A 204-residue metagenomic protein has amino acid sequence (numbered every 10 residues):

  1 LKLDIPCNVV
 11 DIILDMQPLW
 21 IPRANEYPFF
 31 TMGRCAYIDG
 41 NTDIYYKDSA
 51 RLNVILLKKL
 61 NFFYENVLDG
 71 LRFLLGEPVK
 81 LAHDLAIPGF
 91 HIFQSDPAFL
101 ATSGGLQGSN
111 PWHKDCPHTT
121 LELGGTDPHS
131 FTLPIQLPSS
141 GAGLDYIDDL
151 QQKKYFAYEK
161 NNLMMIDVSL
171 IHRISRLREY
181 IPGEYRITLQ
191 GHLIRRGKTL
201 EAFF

Functional and structural regions predicted by a protein language model:
L1-V54, K58: N-terminal auxiliary "cap/dimerization" subdomain that precedes the catalytic jelly-roll/cupin core of mononuclear
K2-P6, S95, P117, Q136-P138 (+2 more regions): Short, solvent-exposed loop/turn segments at secondary-structure junctions
V9-W20, F63-V79, R178, L193: Hydrophobic, Leu/Ile/Phe/Ala-enriched alpha-helical segments that form helix-helix packing faces
P22, L71-K80, P97-F99, T132-P134 (+2 more regions): Intrinsically disordered, low-complexity boundary segments flanking structured domains
D39-A101: Signature of the catalytic double-stranded beta-helix
A86-P88, S95-E159, L163: Catalytic core of non-heme Fe(II) oxygenases with the double-stranded beta-helix
F90, F131-L133, L189-L193: A structural signal for short, well-ordered beta-strand segments
A142-F204: Catalytic core of Fe(II)/2-oxoglutarate
